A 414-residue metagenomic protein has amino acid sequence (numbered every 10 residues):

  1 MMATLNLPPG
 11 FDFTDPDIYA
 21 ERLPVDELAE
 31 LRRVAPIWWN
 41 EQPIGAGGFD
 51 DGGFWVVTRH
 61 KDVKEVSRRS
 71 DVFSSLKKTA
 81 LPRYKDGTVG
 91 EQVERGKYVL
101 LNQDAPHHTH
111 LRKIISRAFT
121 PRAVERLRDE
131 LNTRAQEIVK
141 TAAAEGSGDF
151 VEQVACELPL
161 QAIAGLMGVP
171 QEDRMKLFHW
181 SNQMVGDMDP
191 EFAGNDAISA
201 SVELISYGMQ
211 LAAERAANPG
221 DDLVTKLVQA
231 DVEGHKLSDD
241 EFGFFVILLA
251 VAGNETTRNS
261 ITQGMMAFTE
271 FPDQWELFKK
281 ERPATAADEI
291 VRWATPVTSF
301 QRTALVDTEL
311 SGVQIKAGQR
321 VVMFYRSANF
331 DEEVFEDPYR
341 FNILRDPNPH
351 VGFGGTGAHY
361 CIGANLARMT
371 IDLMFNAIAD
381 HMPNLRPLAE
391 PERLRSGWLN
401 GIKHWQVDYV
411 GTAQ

Functional and structural regions predicted by a protein language model:
M1-Q414: Cytochrome P450
